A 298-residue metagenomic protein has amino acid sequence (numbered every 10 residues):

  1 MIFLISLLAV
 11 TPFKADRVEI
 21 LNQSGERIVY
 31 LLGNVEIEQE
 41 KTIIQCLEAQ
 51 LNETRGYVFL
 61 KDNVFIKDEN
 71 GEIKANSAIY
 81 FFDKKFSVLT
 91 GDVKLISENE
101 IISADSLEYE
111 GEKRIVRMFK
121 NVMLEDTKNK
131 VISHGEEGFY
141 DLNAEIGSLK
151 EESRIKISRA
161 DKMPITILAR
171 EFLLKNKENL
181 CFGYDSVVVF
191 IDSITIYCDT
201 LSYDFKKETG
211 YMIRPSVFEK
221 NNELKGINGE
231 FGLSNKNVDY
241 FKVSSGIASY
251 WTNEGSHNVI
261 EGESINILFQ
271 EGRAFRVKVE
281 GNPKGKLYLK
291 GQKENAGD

Functional and structural regions predicted by a protein language model:
M1-S6: Bacterial N-terminal signal peptides
L7-D298: N-terminal amphipathic/hydrophobic interface segments
